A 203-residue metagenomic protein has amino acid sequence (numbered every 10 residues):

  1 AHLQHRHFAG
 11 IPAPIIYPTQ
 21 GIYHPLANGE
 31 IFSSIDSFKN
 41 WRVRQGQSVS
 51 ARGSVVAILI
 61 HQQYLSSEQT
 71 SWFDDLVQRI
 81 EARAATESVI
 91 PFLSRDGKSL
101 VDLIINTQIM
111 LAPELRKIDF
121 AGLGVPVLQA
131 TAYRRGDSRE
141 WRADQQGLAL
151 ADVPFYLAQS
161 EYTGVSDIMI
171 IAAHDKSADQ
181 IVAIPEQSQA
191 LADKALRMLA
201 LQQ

Functional and structural regions predicted by a protein language model:
A1-Q203: An N-terminal assembly and electron-transfer interface module characteristic of large anaerobic redox and radical
